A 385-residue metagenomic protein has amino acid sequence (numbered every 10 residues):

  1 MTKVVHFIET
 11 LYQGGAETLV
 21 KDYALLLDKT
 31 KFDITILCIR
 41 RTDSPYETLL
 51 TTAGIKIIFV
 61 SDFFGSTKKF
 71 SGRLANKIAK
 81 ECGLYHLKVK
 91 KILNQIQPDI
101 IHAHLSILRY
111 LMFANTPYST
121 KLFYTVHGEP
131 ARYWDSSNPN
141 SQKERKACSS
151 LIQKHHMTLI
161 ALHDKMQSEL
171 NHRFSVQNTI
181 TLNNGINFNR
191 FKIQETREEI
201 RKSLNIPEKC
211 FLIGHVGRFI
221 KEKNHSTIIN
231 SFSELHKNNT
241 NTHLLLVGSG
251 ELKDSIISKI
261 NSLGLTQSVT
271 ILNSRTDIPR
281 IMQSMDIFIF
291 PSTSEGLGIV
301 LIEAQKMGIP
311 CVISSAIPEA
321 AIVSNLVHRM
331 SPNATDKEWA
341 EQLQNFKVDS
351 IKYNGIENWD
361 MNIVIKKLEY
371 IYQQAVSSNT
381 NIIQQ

Functional and structural regions predicted by a protein language model:
H6-G14, T18-K80, M166-R173, T181 (+3 more regions): N-terminal strand-loop element at the rim of the active site of nucleotide-sugar-dependent glycosyltransferases
E17-D22, F211, H215-E234, E251-I257: A conserved mid-protein helix/loop that constitutes part of the nucleotide-sugar donor-binding site
K80-L87, K121-F123, A131-H155, S168: Nucleotide-sugar donor phosphate/pyrophosphate-binding loop at the beta->alpha transition of glycosyltransferases
Y85, A103-R109, V126: Short His-centered aromatic/hydrophobic patch
L111-M112, K146, Q153-T181, I186-R190: A short, active-site helix/loop in glycosyltransferases that binds the activated sugar's phosphate group
D135, S168-H172, G185-S203, K209 (+1 more regions): Acidic anion/phosphate-binding donor-loop and adjacent secondary structure in glycosyltransferase catalytic cores
S274, T293: Aromatic "clamp/platform" in nucleotide-sugar-dependent glycosyltransferases that forms part of the donor/acceptor
A320-K347, N362: Change "using UDP/GDP/dTDP sugars" to "using nucleotide sugars
